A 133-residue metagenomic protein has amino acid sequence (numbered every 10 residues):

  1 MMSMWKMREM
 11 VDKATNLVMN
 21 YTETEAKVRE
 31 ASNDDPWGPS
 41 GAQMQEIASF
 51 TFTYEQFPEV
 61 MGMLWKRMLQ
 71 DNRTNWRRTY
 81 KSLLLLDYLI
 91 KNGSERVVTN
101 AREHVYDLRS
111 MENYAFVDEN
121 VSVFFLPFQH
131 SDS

Functional and structural regions predicted by a protein language model:
M1-S133: Alpha-helical scaffold domains
